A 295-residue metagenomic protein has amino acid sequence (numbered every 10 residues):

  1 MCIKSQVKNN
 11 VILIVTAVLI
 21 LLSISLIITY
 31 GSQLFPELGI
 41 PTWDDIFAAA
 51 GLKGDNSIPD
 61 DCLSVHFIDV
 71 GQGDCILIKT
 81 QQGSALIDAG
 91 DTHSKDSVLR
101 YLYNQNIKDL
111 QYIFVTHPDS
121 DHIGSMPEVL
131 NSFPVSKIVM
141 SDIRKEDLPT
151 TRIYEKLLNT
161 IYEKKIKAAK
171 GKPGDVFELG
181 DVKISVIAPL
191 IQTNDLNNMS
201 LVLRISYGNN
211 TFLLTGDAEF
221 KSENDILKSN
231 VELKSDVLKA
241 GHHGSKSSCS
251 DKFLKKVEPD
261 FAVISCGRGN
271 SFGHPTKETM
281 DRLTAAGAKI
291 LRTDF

Functional and structural regions predicted by a protein language model:
C2-F295: Non-globular, low-confidence helical/coil segments that flank catalytic cores
